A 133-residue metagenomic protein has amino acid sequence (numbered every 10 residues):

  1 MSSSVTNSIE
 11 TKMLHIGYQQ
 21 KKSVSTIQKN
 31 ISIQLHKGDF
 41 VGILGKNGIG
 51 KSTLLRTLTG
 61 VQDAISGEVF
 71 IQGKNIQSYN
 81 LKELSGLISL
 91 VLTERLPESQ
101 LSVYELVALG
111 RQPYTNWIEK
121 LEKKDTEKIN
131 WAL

Functional and structural regions predicted by a protein language model:
I9, T26-N30: Conserved structural motif at the start of ABC-family nucleotide-binding domains
L44-K46: The feature captures the beta-strand-to-loop junction immediately N-terminal to the Walker
T59: Helix-to-loop junction immediately C-terminal to a conserved catalytic motif
G67-N75, L84: Conserved ABC transporter NBD signature motif
S78, E94-A108, P113-E119: Conserved catalytic motifs of ABC-family nucleotide-binding domains
A108, K123-L133: Conserved ABC ATPase "signature" region
